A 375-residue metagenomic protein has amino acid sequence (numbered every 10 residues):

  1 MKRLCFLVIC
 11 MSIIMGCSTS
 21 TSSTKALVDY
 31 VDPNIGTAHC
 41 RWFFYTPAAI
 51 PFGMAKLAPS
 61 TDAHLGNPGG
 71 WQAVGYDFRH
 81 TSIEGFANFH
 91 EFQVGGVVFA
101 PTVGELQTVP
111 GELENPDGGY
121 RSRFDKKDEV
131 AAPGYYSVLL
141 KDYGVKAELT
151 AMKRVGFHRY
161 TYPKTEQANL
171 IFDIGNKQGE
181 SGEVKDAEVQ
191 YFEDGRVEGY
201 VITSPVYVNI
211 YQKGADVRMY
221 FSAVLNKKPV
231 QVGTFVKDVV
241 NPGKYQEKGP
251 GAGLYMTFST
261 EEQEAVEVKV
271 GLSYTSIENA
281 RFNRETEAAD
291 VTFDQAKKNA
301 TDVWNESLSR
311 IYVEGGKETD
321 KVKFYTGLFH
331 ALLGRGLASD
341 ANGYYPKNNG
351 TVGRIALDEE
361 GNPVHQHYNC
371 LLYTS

Functional and structural regions predicted by a protein language model:
K2-L7: Sec-dependent signal peptide recognition, specifically the positively charged N-region followed immediately by
M15-G16: C-terminal motif of bacterial Sec signal peptides marking the signal peptidase cleavage site
S22-S375: Accessory carbohydrate-recognition regions in carbohydrate-active enzymes
